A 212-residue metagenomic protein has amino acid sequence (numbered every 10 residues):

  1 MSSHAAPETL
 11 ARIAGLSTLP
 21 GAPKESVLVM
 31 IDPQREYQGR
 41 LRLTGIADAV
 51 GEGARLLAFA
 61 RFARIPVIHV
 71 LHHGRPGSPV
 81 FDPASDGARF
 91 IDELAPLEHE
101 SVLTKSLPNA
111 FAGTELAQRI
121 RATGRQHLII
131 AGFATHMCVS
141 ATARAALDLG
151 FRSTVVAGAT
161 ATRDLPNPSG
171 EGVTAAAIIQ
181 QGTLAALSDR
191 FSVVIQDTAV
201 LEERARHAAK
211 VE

Functional and structural regions predicted by a protein language model:
S2-V27, R55-A58, F62, V80-E212: Active-site-adjacent betaalpha module
M30-I31, P66-H72, V156: Short beta-strand segments at enzyme active-site cores
Q34-G39: Short acidic, Gly/Ser-rich segments with clustered Asp/Glu that frequently serve as metal-coordination loops in enzyme
R40-T44, P79-P83: Short, solvent-exposed loop/turn segments at secondary-structure boundaries
R42-H69: A short alpha/beta connector and helix-capping loop motif
H72-H73, F133: Short, well-ordered beta-to-alpha junction loops that form the rim of enzyme active sites and present histidine/acidic
P76: Active-site-proximal, substrate-binding regions of enzyme catalytic domains and RNA-binding/basic surfaces
